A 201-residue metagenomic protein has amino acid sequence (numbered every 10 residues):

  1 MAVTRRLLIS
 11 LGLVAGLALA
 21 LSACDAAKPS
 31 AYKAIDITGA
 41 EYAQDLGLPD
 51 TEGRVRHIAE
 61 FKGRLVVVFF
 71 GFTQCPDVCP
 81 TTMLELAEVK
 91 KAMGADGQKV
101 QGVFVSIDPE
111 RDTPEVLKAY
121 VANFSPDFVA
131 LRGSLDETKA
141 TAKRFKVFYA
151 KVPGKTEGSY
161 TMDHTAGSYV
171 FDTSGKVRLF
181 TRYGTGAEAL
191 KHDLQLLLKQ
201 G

Functional and structural regions predicted by a protein language model:
R5-I9, L13: N-terminal export leaders
A20-A23: C-terminal motif of bacterial Sec signal peptides marking the signal peptidase cleavage site
D25-K28: Bacterial signal peptide processing site
L46-V66: A short beta-strand-turn-helix
A59-P80, L86: Short active-site neighborhood of thiol/selenol oxidoreductases, capturing the structured segment around
V67-V68, G102, S168: Hydrophobic beta-strand anchors of alpha/beta hydrolase catalytic cores
T81-T141: Structural microenvironment flanking redox-active thiols in thiol-disulfide oxidoreductases
E137-D193: Thiol/disulfide oxidoreductase modules built on the thioredoxin-like
